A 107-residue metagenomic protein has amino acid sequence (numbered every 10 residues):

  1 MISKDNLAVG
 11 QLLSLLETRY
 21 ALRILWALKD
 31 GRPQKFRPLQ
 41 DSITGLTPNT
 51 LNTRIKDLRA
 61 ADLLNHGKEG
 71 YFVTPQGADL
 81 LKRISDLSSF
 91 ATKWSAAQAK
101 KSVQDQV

Functional and structural regions predicted by a protein language model:
I2-T50, A61, N65, F72-V73 (+1 more regions): N-terminal helix-turn-helix DNA-binding core of bacterial DNA-binding proteins
A8, K82-V107: Amphipathic alpha-helical dimerization/coiled-coil segments that flank or bridge DNA-binding/regulatory modules
L25, I55-K56: Short, hydrophobic-biased segments on the C-terminal half of alpha helices that form "recognition helices"
I43, I55, G77, L81-I84 (+1 more regions): Short amphipathic alpha-helical/adjacent loop interface patches that line ligand and macromolecule-binding sites
E69-G70, S102: Short loop/turn and capping residues at structural boundaries
